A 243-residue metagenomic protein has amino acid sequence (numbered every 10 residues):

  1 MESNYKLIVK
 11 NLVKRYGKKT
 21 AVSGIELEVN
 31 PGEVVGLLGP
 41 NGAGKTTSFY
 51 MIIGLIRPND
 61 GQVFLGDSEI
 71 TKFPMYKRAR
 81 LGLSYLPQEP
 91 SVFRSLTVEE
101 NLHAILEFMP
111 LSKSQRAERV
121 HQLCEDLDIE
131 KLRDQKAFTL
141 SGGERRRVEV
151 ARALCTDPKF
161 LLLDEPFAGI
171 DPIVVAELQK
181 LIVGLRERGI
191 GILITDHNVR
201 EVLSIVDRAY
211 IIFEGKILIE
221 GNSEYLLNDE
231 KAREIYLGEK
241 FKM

Functional and structural regions predicted by a protein language model:
E2-I8, L12-M243: Glycine-rich phosphate-binding loops of nucleotide-dependent enzymes
